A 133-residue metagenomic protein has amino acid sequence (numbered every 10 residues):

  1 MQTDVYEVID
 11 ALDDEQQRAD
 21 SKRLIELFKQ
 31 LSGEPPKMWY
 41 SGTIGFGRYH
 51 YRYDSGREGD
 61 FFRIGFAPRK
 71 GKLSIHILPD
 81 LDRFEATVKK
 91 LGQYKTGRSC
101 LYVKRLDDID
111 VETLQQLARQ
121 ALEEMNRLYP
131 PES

Functional and structural regions predicted by a protein language model:
M1-S133: Charge-dense, helix-prone N-terminal extensions
